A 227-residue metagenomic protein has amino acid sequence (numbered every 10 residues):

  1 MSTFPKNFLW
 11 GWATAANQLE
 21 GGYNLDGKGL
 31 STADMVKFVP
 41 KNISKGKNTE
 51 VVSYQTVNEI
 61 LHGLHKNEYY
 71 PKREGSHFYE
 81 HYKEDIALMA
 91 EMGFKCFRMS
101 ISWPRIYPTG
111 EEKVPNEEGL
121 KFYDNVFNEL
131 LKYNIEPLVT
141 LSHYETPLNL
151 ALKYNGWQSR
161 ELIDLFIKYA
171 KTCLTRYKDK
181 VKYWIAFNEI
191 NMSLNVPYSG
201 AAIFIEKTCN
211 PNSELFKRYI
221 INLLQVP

Functional and structural regions predicted by a protein language model:
M1-K66, T109-E111, L120-P227: Active-site region of glycoside hydrolase catalytic domains
P71-Y79, K217-I220: Short acidic-aromatic active-site loops that bind/stabilize oxyanions
G75-M89, I163-C173: Short, acidic/polar
H81-S102, E136: Catalytic domains of carbohydrate-active enzymes, especially glycoside hydrolases
K95, P104-I106, Y144-T146: A short acidic, glycine/proline-enriched capping/turn motif at secondary-structure boundaries, especially helix N-cap
I101-P115: Glycine-rich, proline-tolerant flexible connector loops at the mouths of alpha/beta enzymes
